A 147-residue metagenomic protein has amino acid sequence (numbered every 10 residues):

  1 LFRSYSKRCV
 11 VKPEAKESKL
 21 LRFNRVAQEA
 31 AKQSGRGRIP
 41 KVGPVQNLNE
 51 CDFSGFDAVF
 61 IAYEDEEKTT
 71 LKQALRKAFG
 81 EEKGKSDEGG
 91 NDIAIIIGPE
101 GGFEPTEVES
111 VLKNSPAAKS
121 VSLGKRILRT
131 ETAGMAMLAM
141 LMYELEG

Functional and structural regions predicted by a protein language model:
F2-I61: RNA substrate-binding interface of SAM-dependent RNA methyltransferases
V11-K12, L71-K72, P105-V108: Short glycine-/acidic-enriched loop or helix-start segments at secondary-structure transitions that form or flank
Q33, I96-E100, S122, T132: Short glycine/serine/threonine-biased micro-segments
R36-I39, G90-A94: Short beta-strand/loop segments at the ligand-binding rim of alpha/beta enzyme cores
P44-D87, I93-I96: A mid-sequence, solvent-exposed acidic-amphipathic segment
E66-K68, E100-E104, I127-L128: Short Gly/Pro-enriched loop/turn and capping motifs at secondary-structure junctions
D92-L112: A C-terminal functional module that forms or caps the active site or interfaces directly with catalytic machinery
P105-G147: Structured adenosyl-cofactor binding patch, chiefly the S-adenosyl-L-methionine
